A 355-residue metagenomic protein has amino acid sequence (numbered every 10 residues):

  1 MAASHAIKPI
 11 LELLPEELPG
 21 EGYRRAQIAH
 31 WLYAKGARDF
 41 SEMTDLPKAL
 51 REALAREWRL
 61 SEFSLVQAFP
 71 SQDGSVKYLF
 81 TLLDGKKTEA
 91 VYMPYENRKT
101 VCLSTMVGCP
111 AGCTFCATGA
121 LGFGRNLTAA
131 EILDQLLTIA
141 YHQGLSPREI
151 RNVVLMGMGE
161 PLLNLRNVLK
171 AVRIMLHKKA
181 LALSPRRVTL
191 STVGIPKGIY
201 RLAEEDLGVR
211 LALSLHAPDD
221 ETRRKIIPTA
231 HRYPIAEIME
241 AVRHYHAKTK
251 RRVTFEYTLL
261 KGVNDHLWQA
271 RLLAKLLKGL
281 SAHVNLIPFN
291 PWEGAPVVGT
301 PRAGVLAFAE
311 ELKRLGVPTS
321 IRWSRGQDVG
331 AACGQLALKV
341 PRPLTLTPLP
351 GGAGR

Functional and structural regions predicted by a protein language model:
M1-T88, R243-R252, Y257-G351, R355: Auxiliary Fe-S-binding modules of radical SAM enzymes
P70, L83, M93-Y95, G144 (+1 more regions): Short polar/acidic secondary-structure junctions
S71, S104-T105, S191, S214 (+1 more regions): Short linear Ser/Thr-Pro motifs
V76, T88, K99-L103, A111 (+1 more regions): Generic beta-strand structural signal
Y92-M93, N167: Residue-level structural signal for beta-strand termini and adjacent loop
P94-T138: Canonical Radical SAM [4Fe-4S] cluster-binding loop centered on the CxxxCxxC motif and its immediate flanking residues
A140-S320: Conserved AdoMet/S-adenosylmethionine-binding subsite of the radical SAM
